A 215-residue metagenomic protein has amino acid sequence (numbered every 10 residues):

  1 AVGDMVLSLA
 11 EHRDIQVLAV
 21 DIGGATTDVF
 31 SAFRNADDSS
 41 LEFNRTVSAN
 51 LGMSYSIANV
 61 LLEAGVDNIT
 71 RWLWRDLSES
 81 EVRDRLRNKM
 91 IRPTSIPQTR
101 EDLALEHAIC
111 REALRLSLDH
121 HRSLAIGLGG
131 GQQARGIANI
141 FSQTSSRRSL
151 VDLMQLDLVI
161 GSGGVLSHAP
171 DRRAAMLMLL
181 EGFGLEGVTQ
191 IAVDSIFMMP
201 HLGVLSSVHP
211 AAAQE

Functional and structural regions predicted by a protein language model:
A1-V20, T27-E215: Helical "lid/coupling" subdomains associated with nucleotide-phosphate turnover
